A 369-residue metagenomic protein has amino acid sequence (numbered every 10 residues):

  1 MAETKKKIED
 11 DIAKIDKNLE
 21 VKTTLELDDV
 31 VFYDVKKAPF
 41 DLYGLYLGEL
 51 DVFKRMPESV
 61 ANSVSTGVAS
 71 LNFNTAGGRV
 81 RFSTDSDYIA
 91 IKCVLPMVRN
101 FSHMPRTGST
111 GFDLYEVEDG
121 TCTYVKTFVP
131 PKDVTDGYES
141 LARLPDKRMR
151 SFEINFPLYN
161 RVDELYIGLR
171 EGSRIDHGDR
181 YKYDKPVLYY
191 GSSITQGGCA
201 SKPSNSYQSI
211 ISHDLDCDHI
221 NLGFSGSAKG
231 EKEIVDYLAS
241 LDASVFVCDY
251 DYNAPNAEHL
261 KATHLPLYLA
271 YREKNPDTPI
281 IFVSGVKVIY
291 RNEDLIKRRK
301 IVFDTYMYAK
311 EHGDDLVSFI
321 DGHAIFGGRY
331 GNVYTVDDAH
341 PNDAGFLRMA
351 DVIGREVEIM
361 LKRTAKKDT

Functional and structural regions predicted by a protein language model:
M1-P186, E358-T369: N-terminal secretory targeting modules
L144-D146, F152-A228, K232-D242: Serine-esterase "nucleophile elbow" of acetyl-processing enzymes
E153-N155, V247-D249, I281: Structural motif
G191-S192, L222-S225, D249-Y252, V283-V286 (+1 more regions): Active-site-proximal beta-strand/loop segments in catalytic clefts of secreted hydrolases
Y207, T263-L267, R298-T305: A general structural detector for well-ordered alpha-helical segments in enzyme core domains, enriched
I211, A228-P266, A270-K274, G285-Y290: Oxyanion-hole/transition-state-stabilizing segment in secreted/luminal serine hydrolases and related acyltransferases
N275-I280: A short helix->loop->beta-strand "cap" motif at the edges of active sites that frequently abuts
Y290-T369: Catalytic His-Asp segment of secreted/periplasmic serine-dependent ester chemistry enzymes
